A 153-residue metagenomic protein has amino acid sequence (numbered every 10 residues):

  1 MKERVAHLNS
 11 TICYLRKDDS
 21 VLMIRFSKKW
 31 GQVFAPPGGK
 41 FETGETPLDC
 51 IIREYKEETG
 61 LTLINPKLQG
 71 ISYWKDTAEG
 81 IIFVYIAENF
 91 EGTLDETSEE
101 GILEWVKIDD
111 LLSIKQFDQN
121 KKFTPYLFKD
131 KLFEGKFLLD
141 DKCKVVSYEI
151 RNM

Functional and structural regions predicted by a protein language model:
M1-L22: Conserved N-terminal beta-strand and adjoining loop/helix that marks the start of the Nudix/MutT-like hydrolase domain
L8-I12, G80-V84, L132-E134: Short hydrophobic/aromatic beta-strand or adjacent loop that forms the aromatic wall/cage of a ligand/substrate-binding
D19-V21, K29-W30, E88-T93, D130-K131: Short, charged/polar surface micro-motifs in flexible loops or helix N-caps
K29-Q32, A78-E79: A conserved beta-turn-beta hairpin within the catalytic core of GNAT-like acetyltransferases that forms part
V33-F34, K40: A positional/architectural concept
F41-I64, K75-Y126, E149-M153: Unchanged
Q69-K75: Short, solvent-exposed loop/turn elements at beta->coil junctions and helix N-caps that rim active or binding pockets
F128-M153: Charged phosphate-binding loop/patch that engages nucleotide di/tri-phosphates or the phosphate backbone of nucleic
